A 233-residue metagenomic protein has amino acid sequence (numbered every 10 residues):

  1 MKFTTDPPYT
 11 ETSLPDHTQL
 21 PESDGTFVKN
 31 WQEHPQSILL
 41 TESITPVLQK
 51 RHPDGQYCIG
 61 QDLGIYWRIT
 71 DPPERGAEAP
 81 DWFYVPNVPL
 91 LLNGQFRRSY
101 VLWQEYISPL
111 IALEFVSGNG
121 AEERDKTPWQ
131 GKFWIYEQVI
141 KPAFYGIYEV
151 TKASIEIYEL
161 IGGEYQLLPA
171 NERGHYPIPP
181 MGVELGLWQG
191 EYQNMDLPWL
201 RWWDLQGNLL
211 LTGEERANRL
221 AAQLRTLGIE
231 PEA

Functional and structural regions predicted by a protein language model:
M1-K29, P46, W67-E74, E78 (+2 more regions): C-terminal interaction segment
N30-F83: Acidic-basic catalytic patches of nuclease active cores, encompassing PD-(D/E)XK and other metal-cofactor nuclease
C58, A143-F144: Proline-centered loop/turn at the N-terminus of a beta-strand
